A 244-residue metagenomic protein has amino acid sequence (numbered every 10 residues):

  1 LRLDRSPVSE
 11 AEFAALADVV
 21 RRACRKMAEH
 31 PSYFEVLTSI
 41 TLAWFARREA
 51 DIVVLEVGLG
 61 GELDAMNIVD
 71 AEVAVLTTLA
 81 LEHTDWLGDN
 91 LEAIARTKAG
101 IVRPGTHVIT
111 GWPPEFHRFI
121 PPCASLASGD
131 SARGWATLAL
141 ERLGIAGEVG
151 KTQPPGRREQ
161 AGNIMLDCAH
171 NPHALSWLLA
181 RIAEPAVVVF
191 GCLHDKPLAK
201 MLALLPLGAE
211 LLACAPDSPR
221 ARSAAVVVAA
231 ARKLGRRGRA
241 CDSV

Functional and structural regions predicted by a protein language model:
L1-V19, D85-I101, M201-L204, A224-A230: Active-site-proximal loop->helix
L1-V69, D85-L87, E115, G129-D130: ATP-dependent carboxylate-amine ligase catalytic core
P31-S32, V108-T110, M165-L166, V187-V189 (+1 more regions): Short catalytic-loop micro-motif centered on adjacent basic/acidic residues
I52-L55, A65-N67, A71-V75, A80 (+2 more regions): Nucleotide phosphate-binding/pyrophosphate-handling subdomain across enzymes that bind or process nucleotide phosphates
G58-A65, D70-C123, L198: Conserved catalytic-core segment of NTP-binding enzymes
G61, E82-H83, P172, K196 (+1 more regions): Short, small-residue-enriched loops and turns at beta-alpha junctions that line or gate enzyme active sites
D89-L91, N171, S243: Alpha-helix N-cap recognition
P113-S131, E141, N163-I164, A199-V244: C-terminal helical cap/extension that packs against the catalytic core of soluble nucleotide-cofactor enzymes
